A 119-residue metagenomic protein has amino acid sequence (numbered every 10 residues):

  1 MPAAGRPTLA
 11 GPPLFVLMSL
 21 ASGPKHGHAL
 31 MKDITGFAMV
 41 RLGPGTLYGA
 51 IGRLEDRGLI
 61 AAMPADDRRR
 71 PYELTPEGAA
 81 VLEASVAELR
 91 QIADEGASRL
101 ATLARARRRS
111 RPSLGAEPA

Functional and structural regions predicted by a protein language model:
M1-A4, I60, Y72, A80: Non-catalytic interaction surface on structured domains
P2-T46, D66: N-terminal helix-turn-helix DNA-binding core of bacterial DNA-binding proteins
S19-S22, M63, V81, S85-E88 (+1 more regions): Histidine kinase transmitter module recognition
L47-R57: Basic amphipathic alpha-helical segments that dock to polyanions
E55-D66, E73: Beta-hairpin "wing" of winged helix-turn-helix
D67-V86: Basic, amphipathic "hinge/linker" alpha-helix immediately C-terminal to the N-terminal HTH DNA-binding motif
E83-A119: Amphipathic alpha-helical dimerization/coiled-coil segments that flank or bridge DNA-binding/regulatory modules
